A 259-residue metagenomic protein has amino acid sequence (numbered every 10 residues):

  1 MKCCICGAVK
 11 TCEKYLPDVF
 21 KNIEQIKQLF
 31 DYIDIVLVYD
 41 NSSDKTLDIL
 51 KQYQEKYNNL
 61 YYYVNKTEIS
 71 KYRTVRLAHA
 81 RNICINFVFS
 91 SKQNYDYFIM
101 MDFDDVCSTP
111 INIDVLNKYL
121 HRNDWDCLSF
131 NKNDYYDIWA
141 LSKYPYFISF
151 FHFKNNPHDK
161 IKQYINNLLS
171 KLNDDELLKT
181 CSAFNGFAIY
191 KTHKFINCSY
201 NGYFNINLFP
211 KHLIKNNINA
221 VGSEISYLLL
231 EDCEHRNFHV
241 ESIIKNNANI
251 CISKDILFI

Functional and structural regions predicted by a protein language model:
K2-G7, I23, D34-L37: Hydrophobic targeting segments
C12-K27: Short, well-formed alpha-helical segments that are part of the catalytic scaffolds of diverse glycosyltransferases
E13, V38-I49, T67-I69: A conserved acidic beta->alpha catalytic loop
Y53-Y95: Active-site-proximal specificity loops/subdomain of glycosyltransferases
F98: Short aromatic/hydrophobic "clamp" motif used to bind/position activated sugar donors
M101-F103: Catalytic metal- and UDP-sugar-binding loop of GT-A-like glycosyltransferases, i.e., residues flanking the conserved
D105-I206: Conserved catalytic core of nucleotide-sugar-dependent glycosyltransferases
L169-I259: C-terminal catalytic/acceptor-binding lobe
